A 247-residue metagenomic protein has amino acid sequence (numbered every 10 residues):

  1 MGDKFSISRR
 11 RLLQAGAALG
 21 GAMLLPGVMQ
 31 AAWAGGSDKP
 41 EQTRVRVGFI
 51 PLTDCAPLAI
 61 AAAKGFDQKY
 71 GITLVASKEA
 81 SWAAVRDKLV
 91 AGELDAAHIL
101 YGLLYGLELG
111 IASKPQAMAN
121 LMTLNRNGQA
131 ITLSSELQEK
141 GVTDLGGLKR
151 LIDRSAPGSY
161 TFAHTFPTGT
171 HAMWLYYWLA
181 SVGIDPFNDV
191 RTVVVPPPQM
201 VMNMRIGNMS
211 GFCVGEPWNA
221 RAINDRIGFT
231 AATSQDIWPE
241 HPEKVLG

Functional and structural regions predicted by a protein language model:
F5, R11-A32: N-terminal export signals
R9-R10, Y176: Short, cationic motifs built from Arg/Lys/His that form the positively charged side of catalytic pockets
A34-F187, R191-V193, N208-R221, R226-H241: Short, glycine-/small- and polar/acidic-enriched structural segments that line small-molecule recognition paths
P197-P198: Functional cores that coordinate and move charged inorganic groups
V201-M202: Rossmann-fold dinucleotide-binding core
R205: A conserved catalytic-loop motif detector
V245-G247: Extracytoplasmic/periplasmic substrate-recognition and gating elements
